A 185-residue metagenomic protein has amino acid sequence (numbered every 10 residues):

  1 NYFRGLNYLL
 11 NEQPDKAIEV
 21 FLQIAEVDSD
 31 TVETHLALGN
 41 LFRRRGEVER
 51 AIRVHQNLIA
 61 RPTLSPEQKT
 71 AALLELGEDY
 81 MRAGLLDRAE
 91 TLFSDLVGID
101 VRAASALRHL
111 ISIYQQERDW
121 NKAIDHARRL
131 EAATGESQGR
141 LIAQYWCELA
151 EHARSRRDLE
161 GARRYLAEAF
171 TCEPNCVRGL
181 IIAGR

Functional and structural regions predicted by a protein language model:
N1-D30, R44-E47, E78-A83, Y145-R156: Alpha-helical segment of the N-proximal tetratricopeptide repeat
E26, A60, D95-G98, A132 (+1 more regions): Conserved structural position within tetratricopeptide repeats
G39-L86: Structured, soluble extracytoplasmic/luminal domains of envelope-associated proteins
